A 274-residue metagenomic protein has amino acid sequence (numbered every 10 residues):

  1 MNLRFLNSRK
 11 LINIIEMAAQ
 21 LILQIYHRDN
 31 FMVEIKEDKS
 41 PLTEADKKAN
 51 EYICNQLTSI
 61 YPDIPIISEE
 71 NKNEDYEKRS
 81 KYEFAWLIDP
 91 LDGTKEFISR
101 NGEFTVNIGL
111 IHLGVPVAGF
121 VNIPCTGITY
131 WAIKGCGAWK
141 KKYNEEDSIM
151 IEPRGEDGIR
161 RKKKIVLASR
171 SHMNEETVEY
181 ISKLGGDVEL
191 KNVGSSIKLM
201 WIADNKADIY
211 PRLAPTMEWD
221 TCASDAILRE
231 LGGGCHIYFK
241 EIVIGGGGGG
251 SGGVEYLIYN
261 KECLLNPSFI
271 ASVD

Functional and structural regions predicted by a protein language model:
M1-L91, E179-K183, V243-G252: N-terminal subdomain of lithium-sensitive/metallo-dependent phosphomonoesterases centered on the IMPase/IPPase/PAP
M1-N13, A19, E179-L184, L199-D274: Oxyanion/phosphate-interacting regions
A18, I22, D46, L57 (+6 more regions): Residue-level signal for inorganic ion chemistry
K36, E69, S169, V193 (+1 more regions): Conserved beta-strand termini and adjacent loop/short-helix elements that scaffold enzyme active sites in alpha/beta
Y82-C125: Glycine-rich active-site/cofactor-binding loop and its immediate structural neighborhood
I108-M200, G246-D274: Acidic beta-strand-loop-alpha-helix segment within the catalytic core of divalent metal-dependent phosphate-processing
